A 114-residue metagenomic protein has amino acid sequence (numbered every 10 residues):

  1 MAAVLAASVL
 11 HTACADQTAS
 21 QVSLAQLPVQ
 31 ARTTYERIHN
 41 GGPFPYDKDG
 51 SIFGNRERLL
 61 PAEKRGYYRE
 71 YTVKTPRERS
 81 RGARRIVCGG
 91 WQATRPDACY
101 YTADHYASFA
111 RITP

Functional and structural regions predicted by a protein language model:
M1-A19: Core subunits and conserved enzymes of cellular information-processing and envelope-translocation systems across
C14-A62: N-terminal secretory signal peptides
P45-P114: Functional cores of ribonucleases/endoribonucleases
